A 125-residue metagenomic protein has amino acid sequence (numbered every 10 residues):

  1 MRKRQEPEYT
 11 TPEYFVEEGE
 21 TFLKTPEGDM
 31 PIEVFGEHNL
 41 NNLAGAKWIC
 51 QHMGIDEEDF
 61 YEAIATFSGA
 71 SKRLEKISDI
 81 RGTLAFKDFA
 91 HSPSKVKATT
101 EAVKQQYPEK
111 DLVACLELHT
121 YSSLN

Functional and structural regions predicted by a protein language model:
M1-P31, T66, A70-R73, I77: Extended acidic/charged loop-beta regions that coordinate divalent cations and stabilize anionic phosphate/carboxylate
G28-N125: Nucleotide phosphate-binding/pyrophosphate-handling subdomain across enzymes that bind or process nucleotide phosphates
